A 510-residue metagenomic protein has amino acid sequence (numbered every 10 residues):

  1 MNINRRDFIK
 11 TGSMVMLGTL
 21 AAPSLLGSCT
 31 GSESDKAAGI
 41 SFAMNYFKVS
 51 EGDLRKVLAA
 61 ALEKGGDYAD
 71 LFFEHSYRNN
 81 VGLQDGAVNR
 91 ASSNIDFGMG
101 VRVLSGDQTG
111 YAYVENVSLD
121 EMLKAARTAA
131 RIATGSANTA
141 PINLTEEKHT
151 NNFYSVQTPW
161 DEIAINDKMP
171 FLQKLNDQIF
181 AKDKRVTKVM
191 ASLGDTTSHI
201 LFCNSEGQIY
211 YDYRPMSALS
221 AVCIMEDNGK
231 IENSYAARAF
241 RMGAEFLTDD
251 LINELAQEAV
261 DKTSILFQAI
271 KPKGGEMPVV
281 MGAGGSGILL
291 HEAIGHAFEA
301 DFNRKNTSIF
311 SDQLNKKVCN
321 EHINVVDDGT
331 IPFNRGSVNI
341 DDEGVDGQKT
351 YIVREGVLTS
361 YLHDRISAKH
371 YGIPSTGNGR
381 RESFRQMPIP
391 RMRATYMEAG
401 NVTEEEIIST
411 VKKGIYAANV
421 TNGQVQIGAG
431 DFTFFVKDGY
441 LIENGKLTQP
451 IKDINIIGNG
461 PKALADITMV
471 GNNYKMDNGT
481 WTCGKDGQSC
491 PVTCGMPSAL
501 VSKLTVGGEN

Functional and structural regions predicted by a protein language model:
N2-N510: N-terminal small-residue-enriched
